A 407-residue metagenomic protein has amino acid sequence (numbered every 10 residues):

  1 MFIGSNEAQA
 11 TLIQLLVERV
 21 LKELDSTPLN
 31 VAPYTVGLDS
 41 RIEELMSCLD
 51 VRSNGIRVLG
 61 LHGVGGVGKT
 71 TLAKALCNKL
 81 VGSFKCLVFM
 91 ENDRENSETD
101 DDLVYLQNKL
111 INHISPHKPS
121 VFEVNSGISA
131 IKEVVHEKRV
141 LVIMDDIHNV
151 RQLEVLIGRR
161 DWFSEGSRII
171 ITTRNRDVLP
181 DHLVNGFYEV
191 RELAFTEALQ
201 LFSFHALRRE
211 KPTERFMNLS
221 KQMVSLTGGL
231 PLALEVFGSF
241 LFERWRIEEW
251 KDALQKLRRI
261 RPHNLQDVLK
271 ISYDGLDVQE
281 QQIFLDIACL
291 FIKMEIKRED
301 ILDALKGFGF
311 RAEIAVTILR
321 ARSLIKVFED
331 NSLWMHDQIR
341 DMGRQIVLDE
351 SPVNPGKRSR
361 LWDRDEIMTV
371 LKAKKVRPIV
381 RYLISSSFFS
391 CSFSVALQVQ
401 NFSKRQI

Functional and structural regions predicted by a protein language model:
M1-A10, E23-L29, L110-F122, E165-I169 (+4 more regions): Non-catalytic, charged helical/coil tracts that couple and regulate nucleotide-powered enzyme cores
F2-V67, T71-C86, E91-D93, D102 (+6 more regions): N-terminal flanking helix/linker immediately upstream of nucleotide/cofactor-binding cores
V51, V81-G82, E133-E137, R160-E165 (+4 more regions): Conserved catalytic network of the ASCE P-loop NTPase/AAA+ motor domain
G55, S83, H136-R139, E165-G166 (+3 more regions): Leucine-rich repeat
M90, Y188-V190, L383: Hydrophobic residues at beta-strand termini and immediately following loops that shape nucleotide-binding pockets
S97-D100, V178-H182, M342-G343: Switch/connector loops and helix/strand junctions flanking conserved nucleotide-binding motifs in nucleotide-processing
V142-M144: Hydrophobic residues in beta-strands of the RecA-like P-loop NTPase core, especially within AAA+ ATPase
D161-F163, T213, F240-I283, A288-I407: Surface-exposed helical/coil interface segments that assemble multiprotein signaling complexes
